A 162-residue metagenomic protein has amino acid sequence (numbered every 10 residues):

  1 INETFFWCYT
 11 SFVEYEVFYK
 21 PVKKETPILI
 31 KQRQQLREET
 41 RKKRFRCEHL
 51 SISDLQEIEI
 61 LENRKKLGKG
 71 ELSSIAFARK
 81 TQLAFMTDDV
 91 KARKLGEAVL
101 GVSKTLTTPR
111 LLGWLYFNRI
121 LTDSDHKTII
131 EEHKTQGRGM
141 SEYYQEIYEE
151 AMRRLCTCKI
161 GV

Functional and structural regions predicted by a protein language model:
I1-F77, V90-V99, S103, R110-G113 (+2 more regions): Active-site-proximal, substrate-binding regions of enzyme catalytic domains and RNA-binding/basic surfaces
A84-D88: Acidic beta-strand-to-loop metal/phosphate-binding motif
